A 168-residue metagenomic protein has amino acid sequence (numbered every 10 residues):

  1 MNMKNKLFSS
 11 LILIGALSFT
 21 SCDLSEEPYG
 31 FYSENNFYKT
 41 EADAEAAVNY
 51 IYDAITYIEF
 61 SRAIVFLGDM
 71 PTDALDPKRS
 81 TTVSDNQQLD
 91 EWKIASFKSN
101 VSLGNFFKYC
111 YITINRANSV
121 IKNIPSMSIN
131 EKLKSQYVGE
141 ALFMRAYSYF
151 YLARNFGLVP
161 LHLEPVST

Functional and structural regions predicted by a protein language model:
M1-S33: Bacterial Sec-dependent N-terminal signal peptides
F8-S10, F66, V83, Y149 (+1 more regions): General helical structural elements
S21-L24, D76-S80, C110-T113: Long, intrinsically disordered, low-complexity segments
S21-P71: Membrane-proximal, proline-rich intrinsically disordered regions
E41, E45, N49, D53-E59 (+1 more regions): Conserved, well-structured interaction surfaces
D69-R79, N86, E91-I94: Short recognition helix of helix-turn-helix/winged-helix DNA-binding domains
L161, P165-V166: Hydrophobic, small-residue-rich alpha-helical packing segments that form membrane-like cores
